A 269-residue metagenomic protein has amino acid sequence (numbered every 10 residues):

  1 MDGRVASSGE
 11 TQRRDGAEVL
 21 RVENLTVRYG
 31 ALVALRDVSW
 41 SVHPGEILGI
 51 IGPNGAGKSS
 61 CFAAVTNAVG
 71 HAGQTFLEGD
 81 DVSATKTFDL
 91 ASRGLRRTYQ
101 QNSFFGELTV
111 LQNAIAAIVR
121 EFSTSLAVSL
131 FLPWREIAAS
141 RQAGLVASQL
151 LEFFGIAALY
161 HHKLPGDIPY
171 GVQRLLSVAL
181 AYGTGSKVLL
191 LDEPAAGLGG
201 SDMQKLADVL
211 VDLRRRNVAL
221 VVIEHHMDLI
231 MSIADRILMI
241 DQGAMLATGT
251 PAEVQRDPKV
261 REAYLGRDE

Functional and structural regions predicted by a protein language model:
D2-E269: Glycine-rich phosphate-binding loops of nucleotide-dependent enzymes
